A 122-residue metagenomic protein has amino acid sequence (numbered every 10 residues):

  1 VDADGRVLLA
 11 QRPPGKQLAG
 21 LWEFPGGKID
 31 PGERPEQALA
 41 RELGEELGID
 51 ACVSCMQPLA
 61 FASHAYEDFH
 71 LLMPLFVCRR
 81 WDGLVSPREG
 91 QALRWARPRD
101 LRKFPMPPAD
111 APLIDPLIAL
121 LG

Functional and structural regions predicted by a protein language model:
V1, V7, L39-L43, F76 (+1 more regions): Hydrophobic packing within well-folded, soluble alpha/beta domains
V1-E23: N-terminal strand-loop-strand
D2-G5, P13, R79-L84, P98-D100: Short loop segments at secondary-structure junctions
R12-G15, I49, M106: Short coil/turn segments
F24-P58, R97: The catalytic Nudix box helix
A60-V85, R94, L117: Active-site-adjacent beta-strand/loop module that shapes the phosphate/pyrophosphate-binding cleft
P98-A111: C-terminal structural segments of small proteins and small subunits
A111-G122: Charged phosphate-binding loop/patch that engages nucleotide di/tri-phosphates or the phosphate backbone of nucleic
